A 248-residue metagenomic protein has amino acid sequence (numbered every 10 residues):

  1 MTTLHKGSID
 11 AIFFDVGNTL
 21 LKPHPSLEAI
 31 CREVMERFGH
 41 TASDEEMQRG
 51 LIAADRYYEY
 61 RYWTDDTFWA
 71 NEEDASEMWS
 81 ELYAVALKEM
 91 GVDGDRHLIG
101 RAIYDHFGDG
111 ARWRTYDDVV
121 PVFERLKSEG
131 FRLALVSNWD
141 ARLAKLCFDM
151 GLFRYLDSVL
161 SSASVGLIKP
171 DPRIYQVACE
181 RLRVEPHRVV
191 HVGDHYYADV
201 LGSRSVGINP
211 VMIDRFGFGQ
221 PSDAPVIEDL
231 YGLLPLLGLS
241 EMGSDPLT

Functional and structural regions predicted by a protein language model:
M1-I12, E36, T41-E45, D93-L98 (+3 more regions): Asp-based, Mg2+/Mn2+-dependent phosphohydrolase catalytic module
L4-D117, S128: N-terminal helical cap/lid subdomain that shapes the substrate entry/recognition surface in HAD-like hydrolases
